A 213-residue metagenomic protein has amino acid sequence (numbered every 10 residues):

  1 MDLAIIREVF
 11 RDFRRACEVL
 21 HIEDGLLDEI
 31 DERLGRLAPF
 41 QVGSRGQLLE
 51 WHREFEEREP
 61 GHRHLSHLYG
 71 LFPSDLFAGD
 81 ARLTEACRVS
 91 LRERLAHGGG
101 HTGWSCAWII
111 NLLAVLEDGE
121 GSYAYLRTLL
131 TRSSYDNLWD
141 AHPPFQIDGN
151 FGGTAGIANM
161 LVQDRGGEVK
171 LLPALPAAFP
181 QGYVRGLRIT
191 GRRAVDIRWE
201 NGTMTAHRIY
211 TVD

Functional and structural regions predicted by a protein language model:
M1, L48-P60, L116, P144 (+2 more regions): Carbohydrate-binding/catalytic loop surfaces
M1-D31, T205: The feature captures the catalytic groove of carbohydrate-active enzymes
D2-L3, I30, H64-S66, T102-C106 (+3 more regions): Active-site-proximal structural scaffolding
I6, P73, I109, I157 (+1 more regions): Hydrophobic, well-ordered secondary-structure elements that form the walls of internal hydrophobic environments
R7, L113-L126: Extended amphipathic alpha-helical segments enriched in small hydrophobics
I22-G100, A124-L138: Extended glycan-interaction surfaces of carbohydrate-active proteins
L68-F77, C106-L116, M160: Alpha-helical support elements that line or immediately flank enzyme active sites and cofactor-binding pockets
E120-D213: Non-catalytic C-terminal accessory modules of carbohydrate-active enzymes
